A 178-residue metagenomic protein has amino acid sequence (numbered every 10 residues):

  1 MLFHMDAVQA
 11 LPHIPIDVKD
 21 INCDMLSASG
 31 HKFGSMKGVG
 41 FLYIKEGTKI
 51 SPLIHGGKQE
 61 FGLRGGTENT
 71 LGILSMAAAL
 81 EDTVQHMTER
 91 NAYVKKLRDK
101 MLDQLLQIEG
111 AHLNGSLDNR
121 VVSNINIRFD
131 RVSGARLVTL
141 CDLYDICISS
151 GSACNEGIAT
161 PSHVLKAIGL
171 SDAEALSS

Functional and structural regions predicted by a protein language model:
M1-S178: Pyridoxal 5′-phosphate
